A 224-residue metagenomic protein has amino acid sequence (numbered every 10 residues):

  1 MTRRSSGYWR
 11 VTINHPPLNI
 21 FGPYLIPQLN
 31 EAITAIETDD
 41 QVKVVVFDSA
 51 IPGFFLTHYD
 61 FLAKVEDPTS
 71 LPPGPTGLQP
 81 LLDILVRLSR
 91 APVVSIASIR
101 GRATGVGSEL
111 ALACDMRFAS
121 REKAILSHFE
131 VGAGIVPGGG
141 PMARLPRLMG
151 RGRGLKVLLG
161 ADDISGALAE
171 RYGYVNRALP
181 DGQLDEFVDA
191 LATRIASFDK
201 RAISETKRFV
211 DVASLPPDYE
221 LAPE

Functional and structural regions predicted by a protein language model:
M1-D48, P52, V86: Conserved CoA-thioester-binding segment of acyl-CoA-metabolizing enzymes
F47, D60, L110-L112, A169 (+1 more regions): Hydrophobic/aromatic residues within transmembrane alpha-helices of multi-pass small-molecule transporters
S49-R87, A103, G134: Glycine- (often His-adjacent) and acidic-residue-rich active-site loop that binds/positions the CoA thioester
I84, S98, T104-L158, F187 (+1 more regions): CoA-thioester-processing core
A91, S98-I99: Structural motif
L110, M116, K156, G160-D162 (+3 more regions): Well-ordered beta-strand positions
A119-A124, V175-P223: C-terminal long alpha-helix characteristic of the crotonase
